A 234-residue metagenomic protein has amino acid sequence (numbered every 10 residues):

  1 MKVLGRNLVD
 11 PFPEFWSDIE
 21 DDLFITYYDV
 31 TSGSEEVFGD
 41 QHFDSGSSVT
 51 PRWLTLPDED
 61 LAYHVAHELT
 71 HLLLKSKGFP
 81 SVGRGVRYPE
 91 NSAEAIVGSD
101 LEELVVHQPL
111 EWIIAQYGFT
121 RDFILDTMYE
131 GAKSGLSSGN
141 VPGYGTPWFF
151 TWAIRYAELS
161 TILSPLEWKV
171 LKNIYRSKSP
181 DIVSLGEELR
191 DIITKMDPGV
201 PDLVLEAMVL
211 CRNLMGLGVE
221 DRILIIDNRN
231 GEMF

Functional and structural regions predicted by a protein language model:
M1-G46, P57-D58, I96-G98, E102-L104 (+2 more regions): Auxiliary, metal-adjacent structural segments of Zn-dependent hydrolase domains
T50-A66: Short pre-active-site segment immediately N-terminal to the catalytic Zn-binding motif
E59, L74-Q108: Post-HEXXH active-site segment of zinc metalloproteases
Y63, H67, L104-E111, Y144-W148: Non-catalytic, well-ordered alpha-helical scaffold segments
H64, E68-L72, S76: Catalytic glutamate of the conserved HExxH
P80-V86, T120-E130: Short acidic alpha-helical/loop segments enriched in Asp/Glu that coordinate divalent cations
Y88-E90, E130-G135: Short, conserved phosphate-binding/catalytic loop or strand-edge motifs used in phosphoryl-/nucleotidyl-transfer
A132-F234: Pan-zinc metallopeptidase signature
